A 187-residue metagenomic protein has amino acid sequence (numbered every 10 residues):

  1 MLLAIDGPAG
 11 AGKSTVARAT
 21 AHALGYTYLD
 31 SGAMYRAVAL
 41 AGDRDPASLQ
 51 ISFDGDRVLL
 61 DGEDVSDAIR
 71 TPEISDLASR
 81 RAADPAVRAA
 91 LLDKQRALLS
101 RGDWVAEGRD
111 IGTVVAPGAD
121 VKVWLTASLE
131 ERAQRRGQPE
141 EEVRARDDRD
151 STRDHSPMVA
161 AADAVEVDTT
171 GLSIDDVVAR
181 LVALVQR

Functional and structural regions predicted by a protein language model:
L3-I5: Hydrophobic anchor at the beta1->P-loop junction of P-loop NTPases
P8: P-loop (Walker A) phosphate-binding loop of NTP-binding proteins
G12: Conserved glycine(s) of the Walker
T15-E73: N-terminal phosphate/diphosphate-binding loop that engages ATP/GTP or pyrophosphate donors across diverse enzyme folds
G32, G62, L91, V105 (+1 more regions): Residue-level signal for inorganic ion chemistry
I74-G137: ATP-dependent NMP and nucleoside kinases share a basic, alpha-helical "lid"
Q95-R101, R109-G118, Q138-L181: Small-molecule kinase domains that catalyze NTP-dependent phosphoryl transfer to phosphate-bearing small molecules
K122-L125, L129-E131, V159, E166 (+2 more regions): Glycine-rich phosphate-binding loops of nucleotide-dependent enzymes
